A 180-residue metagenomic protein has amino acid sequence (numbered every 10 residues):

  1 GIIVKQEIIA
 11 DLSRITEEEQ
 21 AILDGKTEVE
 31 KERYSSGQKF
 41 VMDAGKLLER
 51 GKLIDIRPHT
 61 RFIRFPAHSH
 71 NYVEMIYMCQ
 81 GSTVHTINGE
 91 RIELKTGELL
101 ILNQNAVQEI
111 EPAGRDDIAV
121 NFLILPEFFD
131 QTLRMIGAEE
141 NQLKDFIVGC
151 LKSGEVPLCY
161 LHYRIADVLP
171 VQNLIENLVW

Functional and structural regions predicted by a protein language model:
I2-T27, D43-L47, A113-W180: A hydrophobic/aromatic-rich effector-binding and dimerization subdomain of bacterial HTH-type transcriptional regulators
S13, D24, S35-S36, S69 (+2 more regions): Generic serine detector
K31-A67: Short, contiguous, helix-prone interaction/anchoring segments in small proteins
K52-K144, V148-C150: N-terminal regulatory/effector-sensing and dimerization cores that precede helix-turn-helix DNA-binding domains
